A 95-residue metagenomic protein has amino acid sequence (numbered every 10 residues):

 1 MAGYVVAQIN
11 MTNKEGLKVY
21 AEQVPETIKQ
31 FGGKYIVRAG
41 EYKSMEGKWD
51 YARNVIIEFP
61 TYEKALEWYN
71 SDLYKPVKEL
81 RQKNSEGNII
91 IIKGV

Functional and structural regions predicted by a protein language model:
M1-N54, P60-N70, K93-V95: Short S/T/G/P-rich N-terminal loop/turn motif that feeds into the first structured element of a domain
Y62-I90: C-terminal structural segments of small proteins and small subunits
